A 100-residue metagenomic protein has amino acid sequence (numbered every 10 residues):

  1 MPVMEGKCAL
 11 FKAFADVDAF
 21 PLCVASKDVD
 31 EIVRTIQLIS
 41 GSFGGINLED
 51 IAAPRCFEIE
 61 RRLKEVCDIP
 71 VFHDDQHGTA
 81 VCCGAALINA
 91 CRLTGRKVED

Functional and structural regions predicted by a protein language model:
M1-F72, A80-T94, V98: Metallocofactor- and cofactor-centric catalytic cores in central/energy metabolism, strongly enriched
